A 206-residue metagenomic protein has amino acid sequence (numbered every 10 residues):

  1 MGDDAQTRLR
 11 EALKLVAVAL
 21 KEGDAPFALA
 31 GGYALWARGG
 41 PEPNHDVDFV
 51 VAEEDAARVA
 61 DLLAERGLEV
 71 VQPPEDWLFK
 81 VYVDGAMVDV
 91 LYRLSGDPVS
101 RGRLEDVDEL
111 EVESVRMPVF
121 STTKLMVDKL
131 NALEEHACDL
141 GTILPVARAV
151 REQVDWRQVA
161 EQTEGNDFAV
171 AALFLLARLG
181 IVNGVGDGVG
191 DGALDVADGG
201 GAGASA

Functional and structural regions predicted by a protein language model:
M1-A206: Compositionally biased terminal segments of proteins
